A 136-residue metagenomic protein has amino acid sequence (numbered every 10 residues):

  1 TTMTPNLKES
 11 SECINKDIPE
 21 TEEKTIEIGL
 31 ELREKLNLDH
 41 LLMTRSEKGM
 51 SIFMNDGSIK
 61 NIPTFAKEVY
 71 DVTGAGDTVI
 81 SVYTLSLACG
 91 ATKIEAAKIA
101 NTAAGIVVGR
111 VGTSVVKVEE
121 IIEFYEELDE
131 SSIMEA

Functional and structural regions predicted by a protein language model:
T1-I59: Conserved phosphate/ATP/ADP-binding segment of small-molecule kinases
T2-K8, P19-K24, I62-K67, G74-G76 (+4 more regions): Structural/interface elements that position substrates and couple domains in central-metabolism enzymes
N15, E20, F53, G90-A91 (+2 more regions): Hydrophobic alpha-helical segments
T25, M43, V111-G112, V118-E119 (+1 more regions): Residue-level detector of alpha-helical recognition elements and their boundaries
K35, D39, S58, G90-A91 (+1 more regions): Secondary-structure transition/capping motifs at alpha-helix termini and the adjoining loop/turn into the next element
R45, N55, I59, V118-E120 (+1 more regions): C-terminal catalytic "cap/lid" subdomain
F65-L128: Conserved post-catalytic alpha-helical subdomain immediately downstream of the catalytic base and nucleotide-binding
